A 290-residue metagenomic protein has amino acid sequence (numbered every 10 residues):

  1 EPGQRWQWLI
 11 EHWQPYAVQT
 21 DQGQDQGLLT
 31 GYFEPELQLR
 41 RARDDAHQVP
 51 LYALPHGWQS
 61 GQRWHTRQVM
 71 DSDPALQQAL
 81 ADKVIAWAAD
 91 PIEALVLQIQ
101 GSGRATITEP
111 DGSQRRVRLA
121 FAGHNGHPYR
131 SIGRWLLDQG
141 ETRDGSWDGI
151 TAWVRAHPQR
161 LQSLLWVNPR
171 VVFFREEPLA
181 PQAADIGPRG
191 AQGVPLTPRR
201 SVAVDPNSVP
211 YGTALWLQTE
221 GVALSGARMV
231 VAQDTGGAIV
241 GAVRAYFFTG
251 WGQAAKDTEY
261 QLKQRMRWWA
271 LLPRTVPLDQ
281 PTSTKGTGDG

Functional and structural regions predicted by a protein language model:
E1-G290: Solvent-exposed, well-ordered loop and adjacent helix/strand elements within mature globular domains that form
